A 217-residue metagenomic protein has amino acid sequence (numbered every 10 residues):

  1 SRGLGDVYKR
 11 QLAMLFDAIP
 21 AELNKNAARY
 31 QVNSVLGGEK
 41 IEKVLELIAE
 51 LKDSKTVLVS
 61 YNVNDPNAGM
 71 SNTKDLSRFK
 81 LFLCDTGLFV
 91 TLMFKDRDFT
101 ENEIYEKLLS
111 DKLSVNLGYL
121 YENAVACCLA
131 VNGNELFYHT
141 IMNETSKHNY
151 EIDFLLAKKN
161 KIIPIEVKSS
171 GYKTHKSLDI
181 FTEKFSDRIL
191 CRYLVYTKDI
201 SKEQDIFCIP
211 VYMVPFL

Functional and structural regions predicted by a protein language model:
G3-Y8: Short, small-residue-biased leader/transition segments that mark boundaries at the very start of proteins
K9, G38-I41, V115, Y119: Short, solvent-exposed loop/helix junctions and linker helices that flank or host conserved functional motifs
K9-L12, T86: Alpha-helix initiation and N-capping motif
L12-K25: Short amphipathic alpha-helical interface segments
L12-M14, S34-A49: Extended hydrophobic/aromatic segments used for targeting, binding, or gating
L23-V35: Short acidic, hydrophobic short linear motifs in intrinsically disordered regions
E46, K52-L217: A cross-kingdom feature that marks ATP-driven nucleic-acid transaction machinery
